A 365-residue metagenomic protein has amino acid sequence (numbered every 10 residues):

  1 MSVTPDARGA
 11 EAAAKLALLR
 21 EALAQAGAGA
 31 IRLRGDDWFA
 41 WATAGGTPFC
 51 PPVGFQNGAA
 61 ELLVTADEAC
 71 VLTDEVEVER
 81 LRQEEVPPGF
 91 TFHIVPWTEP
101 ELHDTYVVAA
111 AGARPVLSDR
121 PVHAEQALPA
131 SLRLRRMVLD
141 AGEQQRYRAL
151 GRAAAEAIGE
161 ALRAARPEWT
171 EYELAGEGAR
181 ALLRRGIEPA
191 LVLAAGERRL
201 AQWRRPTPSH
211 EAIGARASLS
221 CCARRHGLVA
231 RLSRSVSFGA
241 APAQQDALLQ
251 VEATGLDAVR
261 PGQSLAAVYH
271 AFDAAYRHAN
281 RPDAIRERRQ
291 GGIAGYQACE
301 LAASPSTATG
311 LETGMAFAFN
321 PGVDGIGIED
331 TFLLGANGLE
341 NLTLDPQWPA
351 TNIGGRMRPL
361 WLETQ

Functional and structural regions predicted by a protein language model:
M1-Q365: Active-site neighborhoods and metal-handling regions in enzymes and metal-associated proteins
